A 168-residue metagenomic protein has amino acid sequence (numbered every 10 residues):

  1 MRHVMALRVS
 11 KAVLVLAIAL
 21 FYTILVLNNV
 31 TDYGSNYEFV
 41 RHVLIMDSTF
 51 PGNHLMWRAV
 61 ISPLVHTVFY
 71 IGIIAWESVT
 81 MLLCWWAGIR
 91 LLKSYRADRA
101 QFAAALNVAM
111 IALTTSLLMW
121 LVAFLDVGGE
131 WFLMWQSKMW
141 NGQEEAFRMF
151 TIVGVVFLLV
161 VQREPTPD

Functional and structural regions predicted by a protein language model:
M1-A6: Short, Lys/Arg-rich, polar N-terminal cytosolic tail immediately upstream of the first transmembrane signal-anchor
L7-F39: N-terminal signal-anchor transmembrane alpha helix
N28-L44, E77, M110-S116: Alpha-helical transmembrane segments of integral membrane proteins, especially early/N-terminal helices
G34-V65: Membrane-interface interhelical connector segments
A59-T80: Individual transmembrane alpha-helix segments
L82-A112: Cytoplasmic juxtamembrane regions at transmembrane-helix boundaries
T114-D168: Alpha-helical transmembrane segments of multi-pass integral membrane proteins, characterized by long hydrophobic
